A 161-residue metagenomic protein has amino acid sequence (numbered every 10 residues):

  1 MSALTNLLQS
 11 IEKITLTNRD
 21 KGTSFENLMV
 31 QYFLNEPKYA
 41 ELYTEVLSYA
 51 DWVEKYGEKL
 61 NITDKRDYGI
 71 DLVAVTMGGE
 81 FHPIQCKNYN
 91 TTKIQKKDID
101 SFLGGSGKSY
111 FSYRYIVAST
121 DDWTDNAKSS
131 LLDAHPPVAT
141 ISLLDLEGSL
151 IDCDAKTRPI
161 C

Functional and structural regions predicted by a protein language model:
M1-T23, N27-Q31: Glycine/serine-rich loop-strand microenvironments at binding/catalytic pocket rims
L4-L16, Y49, V53-I62, D100 (+1 more regions): ATP-dependent helicase/translocase motor core
K21-Y110, S119-S129: Catalytic centers of nucleases
